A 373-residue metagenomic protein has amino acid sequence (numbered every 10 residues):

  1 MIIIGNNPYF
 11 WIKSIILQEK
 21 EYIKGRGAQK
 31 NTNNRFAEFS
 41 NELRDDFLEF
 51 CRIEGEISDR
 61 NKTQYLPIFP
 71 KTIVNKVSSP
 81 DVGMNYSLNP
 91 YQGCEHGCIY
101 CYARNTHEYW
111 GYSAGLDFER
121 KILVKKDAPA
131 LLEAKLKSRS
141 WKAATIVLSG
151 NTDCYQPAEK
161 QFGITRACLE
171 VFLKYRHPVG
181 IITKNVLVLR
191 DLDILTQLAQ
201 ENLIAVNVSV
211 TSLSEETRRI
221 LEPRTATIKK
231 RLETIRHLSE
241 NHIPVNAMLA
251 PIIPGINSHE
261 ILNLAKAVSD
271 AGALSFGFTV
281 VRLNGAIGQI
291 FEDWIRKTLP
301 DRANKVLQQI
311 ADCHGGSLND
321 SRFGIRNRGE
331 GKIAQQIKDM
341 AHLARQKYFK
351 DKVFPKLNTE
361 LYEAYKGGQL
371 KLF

Functional and structural regions predicted by a protein language model:
I4, Y9-Y65, F69, H259-F373: Auxiliary Fe-S-binding modules of radical SAM enzymes
P8-Y9, K13, E56-Q92, H96-N207 (+2 more regions): Conserved Radical SAM active-site core
V171-H177, E233-V245, C313-G316, M340-D351: A structural motif corresponding to the C-terminal end of an alpha-helix and its immediate exit/capping segment
G180, N246, F276-F278: Short hydrophobic alpha-helical runs that function as membrane-insertion/retention elements
V186-L189, I253-L262: Active-site glycine- and acidic-residue-rich loops that bind and position anionic ligands or nucleotide-like cofactors
Q200-L203, P244, G272-L274: Glycine-enriched alpha-helix->loop->beta-strand junction motifs that scaffold or abut catalytic
L213-E215, E222-R224, H237-N257, V281-L283 (+1 more regions): Conserved strand-turn element in the central/C-terminal portion of the radical SAM core barrel that lines
